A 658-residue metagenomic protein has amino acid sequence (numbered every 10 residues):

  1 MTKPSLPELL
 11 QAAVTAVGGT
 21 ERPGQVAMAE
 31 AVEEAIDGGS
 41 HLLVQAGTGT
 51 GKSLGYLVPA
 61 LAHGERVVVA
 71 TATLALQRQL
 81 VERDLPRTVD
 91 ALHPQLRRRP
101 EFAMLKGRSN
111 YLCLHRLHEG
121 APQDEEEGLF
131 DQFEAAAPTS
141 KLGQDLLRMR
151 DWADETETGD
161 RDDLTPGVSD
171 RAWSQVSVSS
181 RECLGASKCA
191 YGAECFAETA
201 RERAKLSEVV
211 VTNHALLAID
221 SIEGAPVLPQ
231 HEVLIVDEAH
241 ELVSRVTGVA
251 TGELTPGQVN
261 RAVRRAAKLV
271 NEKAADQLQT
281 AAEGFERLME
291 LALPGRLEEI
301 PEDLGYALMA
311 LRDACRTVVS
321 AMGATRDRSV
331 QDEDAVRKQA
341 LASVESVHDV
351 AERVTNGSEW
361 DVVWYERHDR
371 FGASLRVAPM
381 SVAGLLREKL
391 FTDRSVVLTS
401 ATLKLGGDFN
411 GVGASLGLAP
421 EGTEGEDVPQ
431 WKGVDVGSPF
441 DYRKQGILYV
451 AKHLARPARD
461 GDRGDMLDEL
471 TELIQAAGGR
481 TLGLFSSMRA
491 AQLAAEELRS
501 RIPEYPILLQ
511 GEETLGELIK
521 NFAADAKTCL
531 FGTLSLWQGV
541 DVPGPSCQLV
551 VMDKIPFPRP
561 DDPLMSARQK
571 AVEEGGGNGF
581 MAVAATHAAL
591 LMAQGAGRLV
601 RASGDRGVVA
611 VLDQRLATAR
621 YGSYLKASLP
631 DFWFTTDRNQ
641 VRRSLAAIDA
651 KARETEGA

Functional and structural regions predicted by a protein language model:
T2-V14, T48, E65-E208, S320-D327 (+1 more regions): A substrate-engagement module of RecA-like helicase motors
T2-V44: Conserved pre-motif I regulatory segment
E33-E34, K52-R66, R83-R87: Walker A/P-loop NTP-binding motif
A62, A75-R78, E82-P86, S180-V209 (+2 more regions): Signature of the SF2 helicase/ATPase Hel1-core->accessory helical subdomain module
V67-A75, V397-A401, G479-S486, V611-L612: Conserved RecA-like ASCE P-loop NTPase motor core of nucleic-acid helicases/translocases
S174-E208, E223-A225, V318-K452, G461-D468 (+2 more regions): A contiguous, basic/glycine-rich beta-loop/short-helix subdomain that forms a polymer-engagement track
P439, A451-G461, E512-A617: Conserved RecA-like P-loop NTPase helicase motor core
S486-G511: Conserved helicase motor "Helicase C" RecA-like lobe of SF1/SF2 P-loop NTPases
